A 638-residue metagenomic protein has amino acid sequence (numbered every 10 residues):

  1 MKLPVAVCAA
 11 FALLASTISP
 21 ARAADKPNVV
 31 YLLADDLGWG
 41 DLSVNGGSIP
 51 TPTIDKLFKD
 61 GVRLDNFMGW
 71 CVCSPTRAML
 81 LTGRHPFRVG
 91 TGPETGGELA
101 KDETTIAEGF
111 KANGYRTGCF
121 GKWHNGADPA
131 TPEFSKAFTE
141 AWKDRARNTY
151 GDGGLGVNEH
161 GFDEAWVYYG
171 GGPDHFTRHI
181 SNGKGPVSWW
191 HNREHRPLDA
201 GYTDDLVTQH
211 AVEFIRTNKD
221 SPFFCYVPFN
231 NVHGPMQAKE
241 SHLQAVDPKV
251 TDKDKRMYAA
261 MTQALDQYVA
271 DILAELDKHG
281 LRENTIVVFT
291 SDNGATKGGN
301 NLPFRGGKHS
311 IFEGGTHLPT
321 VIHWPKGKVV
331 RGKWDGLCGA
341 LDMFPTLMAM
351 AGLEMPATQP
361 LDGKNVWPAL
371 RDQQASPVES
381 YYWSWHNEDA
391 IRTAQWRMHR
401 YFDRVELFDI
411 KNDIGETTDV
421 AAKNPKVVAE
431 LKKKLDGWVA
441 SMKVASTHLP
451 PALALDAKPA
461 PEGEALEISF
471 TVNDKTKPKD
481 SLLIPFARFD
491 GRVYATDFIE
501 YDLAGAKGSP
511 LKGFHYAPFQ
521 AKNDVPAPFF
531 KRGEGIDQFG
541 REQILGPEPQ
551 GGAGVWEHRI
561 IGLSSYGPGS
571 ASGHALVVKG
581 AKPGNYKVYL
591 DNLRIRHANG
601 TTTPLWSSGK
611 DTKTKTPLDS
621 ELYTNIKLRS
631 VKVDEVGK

Functional and structural regions predicted by a protein language model:
L3-L13, A21-V405, N412-K433, G437: Formylglycine-dependent sulfatase
L33, F229-N231, S291, W324 (+4 more regions): Short beta-strand segments enriched in hydrophobic/aromatic residues within well-folded beta-rich domains
H195-P197, G415-T418, N523-F529, T602-W606: Surface-exposed loop/edge segments in extracytoplasmic proteins
F224, F498, G573-A575: Short, conserved beta-strand segments of beta-strand-rich sandwich/propeller modules, principally
V444-A465, N599-L618, S630-K638: Low-complexity, Pro/Thr/Ser/Gly/Ala-rich linker/spacer regions in secreted, extracellular modular proteins
I468-S570, G584-Y589, R594-G600, D611 (+2 more regions): Extracellular ligand-binding interfaces
L576-G584: Short beta-strand-plus-loop segments that form exposed binding edges in beta-rich domains
